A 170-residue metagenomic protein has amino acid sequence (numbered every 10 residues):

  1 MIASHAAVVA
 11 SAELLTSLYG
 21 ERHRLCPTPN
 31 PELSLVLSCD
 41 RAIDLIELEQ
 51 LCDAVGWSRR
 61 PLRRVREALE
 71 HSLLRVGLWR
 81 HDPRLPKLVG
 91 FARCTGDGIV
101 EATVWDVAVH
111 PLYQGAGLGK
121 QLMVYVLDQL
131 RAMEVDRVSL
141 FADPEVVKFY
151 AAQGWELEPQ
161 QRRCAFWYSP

Functional and structural regions predicted by a protein language model:
H5, V9-R63, L85, Q161: Short amphipathic alpha-helix that is part of the acyltransferase structural core
G20, S139-F141, A151, E156-P170: Conserved catalytic-core motifs of GNAT/GCN5-like acyltransferases
R63-R84, L88-A108: A conserved beta-strand-loop-helix scaffold within acyl/acetyltransferase catalytic domains
H110, D143: Residue-level recognition of the GNAT/N-acetyltransferase active site
Y113, G117-Y125: Conserved acetyl-CoA pyrophosphate-binding loop and the N-cap/start of the following alpha-helix in GNAT-like
M123, D128-A142: Conserved GNAT acetyl-CoA-binding A-motif
